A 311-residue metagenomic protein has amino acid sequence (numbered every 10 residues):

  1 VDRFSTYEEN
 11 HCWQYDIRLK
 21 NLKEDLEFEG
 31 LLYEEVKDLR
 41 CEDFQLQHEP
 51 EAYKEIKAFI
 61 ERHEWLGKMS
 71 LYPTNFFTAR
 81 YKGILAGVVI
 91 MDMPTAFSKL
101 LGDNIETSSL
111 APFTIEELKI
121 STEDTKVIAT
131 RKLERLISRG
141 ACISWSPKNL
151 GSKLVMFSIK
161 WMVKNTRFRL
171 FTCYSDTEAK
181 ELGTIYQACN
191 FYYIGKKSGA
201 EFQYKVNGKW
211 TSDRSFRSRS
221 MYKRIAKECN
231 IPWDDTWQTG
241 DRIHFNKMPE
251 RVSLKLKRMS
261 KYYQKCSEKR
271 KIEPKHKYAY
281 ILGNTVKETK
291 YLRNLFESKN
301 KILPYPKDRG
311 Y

Functional and structural regions predicted by a protein language model:
D2-L39: Charged, low-complexity intrinsically disordered segments and flexible loops
D25-T74: Short amphipathic alpha-helix that is part of the acyltransferase structural core
Q47-P50, D92-K265: Acyl-donor binding region in acyl/amide transferases
I60, P73-S98: Conserved beta-hairpin
T74, E273-A279: Short hydrophobic/aromatic beta-strand or adjacent loop that forms the aromatic wall/cage of a ligand/substrate-binding
K223-A226, E268-K271, E288-K290: Hydrophobic helices that insert into or interface with lipid environments
Y262, I272-E273: Class I (Rossmann-like) S-adenosyl-L-methionine-dependent methyltransferase catalytic domain, capturing the SAM-binding
Y291-Y311: Short, cationic low-complexity segments
